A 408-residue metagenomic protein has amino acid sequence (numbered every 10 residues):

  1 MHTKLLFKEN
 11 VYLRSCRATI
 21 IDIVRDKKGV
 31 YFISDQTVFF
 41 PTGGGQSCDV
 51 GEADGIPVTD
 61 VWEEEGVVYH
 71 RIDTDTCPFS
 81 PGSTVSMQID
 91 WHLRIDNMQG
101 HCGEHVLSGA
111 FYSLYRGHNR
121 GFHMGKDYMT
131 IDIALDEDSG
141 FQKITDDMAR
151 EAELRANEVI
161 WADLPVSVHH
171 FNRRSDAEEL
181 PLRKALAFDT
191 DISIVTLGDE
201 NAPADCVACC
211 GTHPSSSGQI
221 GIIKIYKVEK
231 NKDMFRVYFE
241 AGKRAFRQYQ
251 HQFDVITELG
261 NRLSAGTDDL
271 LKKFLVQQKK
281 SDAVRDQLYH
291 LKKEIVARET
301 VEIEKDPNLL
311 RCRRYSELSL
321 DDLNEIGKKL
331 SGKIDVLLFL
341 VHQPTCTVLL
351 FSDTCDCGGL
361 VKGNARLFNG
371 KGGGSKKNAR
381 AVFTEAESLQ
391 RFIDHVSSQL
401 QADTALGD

Functional and structural regions predicted by a protein language model:
M1-S83: Conserved nucleotide-binding/hydrolysis modules and their immediate coupling elements across P-loop/ASCE NTPase motors
S15-D22, V168-H170, P307-E317: Short amphipathic
V30-F32, E65-D75, M129-A134, T347-L349 (+1 more regions): A generic structural motif
T37-A53, F79-D132, K376-K377: Active/ligand-binding-proximal structured segments within catalytic/core domains that scaffold catalytic residues
G45, D199-Q219, L310-D408: Glycine-rich, acidic loop segments that terminate in or are immediately followed by a histidine
L93, S113-N231: Functional cores that coordinate and move charged inorganic groups
H213-P214, G218-K272: A conserved active-site cap/scaffold subdomain adjacent to cofactor or substrate pockets
T257-P344, L350, T354: Hydrophobic helix-and-loop "lid/oligomerization" segment in the mid-to-C-terminal part of catalytic domains
